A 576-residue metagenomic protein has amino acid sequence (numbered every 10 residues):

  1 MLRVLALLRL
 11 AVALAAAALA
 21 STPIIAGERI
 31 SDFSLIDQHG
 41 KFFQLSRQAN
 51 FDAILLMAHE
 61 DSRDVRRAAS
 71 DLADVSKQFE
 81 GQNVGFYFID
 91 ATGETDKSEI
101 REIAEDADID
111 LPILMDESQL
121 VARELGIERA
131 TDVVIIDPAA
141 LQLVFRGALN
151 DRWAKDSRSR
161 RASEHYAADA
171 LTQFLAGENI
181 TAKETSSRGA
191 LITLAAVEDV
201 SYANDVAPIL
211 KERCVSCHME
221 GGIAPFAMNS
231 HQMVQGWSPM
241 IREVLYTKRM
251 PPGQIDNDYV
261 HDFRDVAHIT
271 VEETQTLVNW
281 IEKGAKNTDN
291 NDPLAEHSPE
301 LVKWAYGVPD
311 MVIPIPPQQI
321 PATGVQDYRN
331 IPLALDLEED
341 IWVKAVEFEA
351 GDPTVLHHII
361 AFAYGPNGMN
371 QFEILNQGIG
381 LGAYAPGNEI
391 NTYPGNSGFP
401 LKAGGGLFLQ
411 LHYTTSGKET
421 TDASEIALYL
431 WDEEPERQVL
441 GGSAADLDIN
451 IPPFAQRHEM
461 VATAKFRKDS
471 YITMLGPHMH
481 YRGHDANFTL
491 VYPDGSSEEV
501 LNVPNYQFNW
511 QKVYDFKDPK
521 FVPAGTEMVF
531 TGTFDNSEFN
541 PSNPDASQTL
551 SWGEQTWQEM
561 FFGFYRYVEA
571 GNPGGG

Functional and structural regions predicted by a protein language model:
M1-V12: Bacterial N-terminal signal peptides that target proteins for export
L14-D32, A49, N179-V197: N-proximal helix/coil linker or "cap" segments that precede and/or mark the start of modular domains
F33-I54, D199-D205: A short beta-strand-turn-helix
S46-R66, L171: Short active-site neighborhood of thiol/selenol oxidoreductases, capturing the structured segment around
D64-A107, L114-E124: Structural microenvironment flanking redox-active thiols in thiol-disulfide oxidoreductases
E117-T193: Thiol/selenol-based redox catalytic cores and closely related redox-interacting motifs
E184-D336, G404-Q410: Aromatic- and Gly/Pro-enriched helix-to-coil junctions and flexible linker segments
P252-F263, P293-Y471, P477-G575: Beta-strand-centric surfaces of beta-sandwich/beta-rich domains
